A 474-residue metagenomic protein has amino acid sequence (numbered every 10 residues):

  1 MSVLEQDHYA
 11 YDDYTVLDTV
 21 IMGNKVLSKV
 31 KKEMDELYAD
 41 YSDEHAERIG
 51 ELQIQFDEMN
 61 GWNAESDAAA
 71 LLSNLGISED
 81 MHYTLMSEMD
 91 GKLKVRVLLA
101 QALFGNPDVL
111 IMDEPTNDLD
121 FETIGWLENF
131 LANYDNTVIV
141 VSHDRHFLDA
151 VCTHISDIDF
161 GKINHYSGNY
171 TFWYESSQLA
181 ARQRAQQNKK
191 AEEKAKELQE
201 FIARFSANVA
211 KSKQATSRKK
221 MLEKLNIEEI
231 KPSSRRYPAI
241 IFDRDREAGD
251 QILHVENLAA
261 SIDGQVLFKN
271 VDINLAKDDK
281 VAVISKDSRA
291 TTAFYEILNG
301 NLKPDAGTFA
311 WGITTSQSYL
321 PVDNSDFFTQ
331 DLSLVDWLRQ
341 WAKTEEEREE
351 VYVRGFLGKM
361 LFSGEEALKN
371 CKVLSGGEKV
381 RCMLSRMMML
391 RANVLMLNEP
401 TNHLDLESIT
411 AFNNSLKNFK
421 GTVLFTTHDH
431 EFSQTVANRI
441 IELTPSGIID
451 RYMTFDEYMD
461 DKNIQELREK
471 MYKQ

Functional and structural regions predicted by a protein language model:
M1-Q186, I241, D245-Q474: ABC ATP-binding cassette signature C-motif
Y38, Y174, A203-S206, A210 (+1 more regions): A structural signal for long alpha-helical coiled-coils and helix-turn connectors that form the cytosolic signaling
A46, L119, T216-I227: Extended non-transmembrane interhelical loops and adjacent amphipathic helices of multipass membrane proteins
A69-L75, E200-R204, K220-L225: Short amphipathic coiled-coil heptad-repeat segments
R184-R204, V209-K220, R236, K462-Q474: ABC ATPase nucleotide-binding domains
A210-Q214, K224-S234, A310: Proline-centered turn/helix-capping motifs that create local helix->coil transitions or kinks
